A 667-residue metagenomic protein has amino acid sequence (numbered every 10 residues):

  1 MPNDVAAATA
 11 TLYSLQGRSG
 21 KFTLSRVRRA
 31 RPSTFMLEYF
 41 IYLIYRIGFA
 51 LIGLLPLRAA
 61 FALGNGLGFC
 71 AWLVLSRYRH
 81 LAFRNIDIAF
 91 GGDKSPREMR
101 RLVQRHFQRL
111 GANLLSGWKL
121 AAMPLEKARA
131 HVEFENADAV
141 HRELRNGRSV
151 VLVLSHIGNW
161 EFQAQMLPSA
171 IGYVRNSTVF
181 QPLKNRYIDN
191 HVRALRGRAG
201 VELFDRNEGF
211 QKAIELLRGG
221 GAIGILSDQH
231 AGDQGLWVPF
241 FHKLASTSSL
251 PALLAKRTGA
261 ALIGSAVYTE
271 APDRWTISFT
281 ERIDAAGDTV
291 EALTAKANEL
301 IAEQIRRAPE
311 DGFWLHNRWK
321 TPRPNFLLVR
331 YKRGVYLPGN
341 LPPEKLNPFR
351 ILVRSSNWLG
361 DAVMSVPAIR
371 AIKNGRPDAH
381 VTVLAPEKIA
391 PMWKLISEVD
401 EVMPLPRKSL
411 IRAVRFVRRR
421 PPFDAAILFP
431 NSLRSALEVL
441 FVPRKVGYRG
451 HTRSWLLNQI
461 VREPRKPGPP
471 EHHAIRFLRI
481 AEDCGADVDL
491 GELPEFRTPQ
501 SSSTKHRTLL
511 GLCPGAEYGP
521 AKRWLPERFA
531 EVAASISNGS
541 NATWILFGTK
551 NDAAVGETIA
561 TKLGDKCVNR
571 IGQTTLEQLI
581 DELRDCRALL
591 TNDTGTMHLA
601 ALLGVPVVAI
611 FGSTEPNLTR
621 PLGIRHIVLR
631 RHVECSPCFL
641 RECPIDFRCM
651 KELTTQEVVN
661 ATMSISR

Functional and structural regions predicted by a protein language model:
D4-T11, Q16: Compositionally biased low-complexity segments, especially N-terminal hydrophobic helices that form the hydrophobic
G17-L154, N159, D189-A194, G200 (+1 more regions): Membrane-anchoring hydrophobic helices of lipid-metabolizing enzymes
Y45, S76-R79, R97, F107 (+9 more regions): Catalytic machinery of carbohydrate-active enzymes, primarily nucleotide-sugar-dependent glycosyltransferases
V74, R101-Q104, S169, Y173 (+4 more regions): Non-catalytic C-terminal accessory region of glycerolipid acyltransferases and related lyso-lipid remodeling enzymes
L125-K127, A194-G200, L236-F240, V402 (+1 more regions): Short, basic, glycine/proline-bearing loop/turn elements
A130-F134, N185, L203-R206, L244-A245 (+5 more regions): A conditional alpha-helix N-cap/helix-loop micro-motif detector
N146-N207, D233-L236, L384, A390: Catalytic core of membrane glycerolipid acyltransferases/transacylases, capturing the structured, soluble-facing
